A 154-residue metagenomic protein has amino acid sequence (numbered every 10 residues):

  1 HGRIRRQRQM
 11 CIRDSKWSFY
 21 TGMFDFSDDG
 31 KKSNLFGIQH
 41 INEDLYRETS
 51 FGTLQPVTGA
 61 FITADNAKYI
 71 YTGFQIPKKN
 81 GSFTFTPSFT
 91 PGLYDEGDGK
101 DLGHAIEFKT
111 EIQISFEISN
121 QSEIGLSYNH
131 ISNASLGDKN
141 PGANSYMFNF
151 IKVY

Functional and structural regions predicted by a protein language model:
H1-I12: Single conserved hydrophobic/aromatic residue that forms the stacking wall/gate of nucleotide- or nucleobase-binding
R13-L45: Outer-membrane beta-barrel initiation region
W17, L45-S50, L54, G81-F85 (+1 more regions): Repeated loop/turn-to-beta-strand initiation elements of outer-membrane beta-barrel proteins
F19-M23, H40, P56-I62, P87-L93 (+1 more regions): Transmembrane beta-barrel strands of outer-membrane/channel proteins
D25-N34, A60-Y71, D98-A105, S135-A143: Solvent-exposed loop/turn segments connecting transmembrane beta-strands in outer-membrane beta-barrel proteins
K32-I38, F116, P141-Y154: Outer-membrane beta-barrel "beta-signal"
H40-D44, I76-K78, F116, H130 (+1 more regions): Residue-level signature of outer-membrane beta-barrel architecture
F83-Q113: Mid-chain, well-packed structural core segment of small domains
